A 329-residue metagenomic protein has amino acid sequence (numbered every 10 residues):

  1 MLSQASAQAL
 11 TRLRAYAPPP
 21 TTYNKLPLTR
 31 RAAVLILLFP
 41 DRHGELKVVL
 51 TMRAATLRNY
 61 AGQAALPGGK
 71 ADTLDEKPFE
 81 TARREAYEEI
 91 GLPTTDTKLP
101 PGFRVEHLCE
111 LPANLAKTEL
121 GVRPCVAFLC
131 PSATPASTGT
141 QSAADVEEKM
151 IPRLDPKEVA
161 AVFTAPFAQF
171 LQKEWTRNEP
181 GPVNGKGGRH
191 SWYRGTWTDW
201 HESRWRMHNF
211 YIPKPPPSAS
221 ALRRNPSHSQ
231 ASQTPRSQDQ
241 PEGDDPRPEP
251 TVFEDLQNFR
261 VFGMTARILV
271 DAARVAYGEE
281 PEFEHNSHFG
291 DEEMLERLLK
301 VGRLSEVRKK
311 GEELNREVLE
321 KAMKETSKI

Functional and structural regions predicted by a protein language model:
M1-V159, A165-I329: N-terminal leader/linker segments that precede catalytic domains of diphosphate-processing enzymes
